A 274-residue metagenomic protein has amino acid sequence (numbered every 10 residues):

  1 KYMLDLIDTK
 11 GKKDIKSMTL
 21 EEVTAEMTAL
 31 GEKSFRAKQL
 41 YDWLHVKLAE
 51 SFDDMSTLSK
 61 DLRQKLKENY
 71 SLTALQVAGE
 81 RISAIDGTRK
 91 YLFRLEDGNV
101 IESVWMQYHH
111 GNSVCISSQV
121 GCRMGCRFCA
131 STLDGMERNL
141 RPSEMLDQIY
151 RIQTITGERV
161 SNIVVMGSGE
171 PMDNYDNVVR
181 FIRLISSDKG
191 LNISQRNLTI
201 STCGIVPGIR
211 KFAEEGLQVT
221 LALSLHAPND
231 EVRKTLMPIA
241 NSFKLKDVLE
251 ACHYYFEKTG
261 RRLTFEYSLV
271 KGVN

Functional and structural regions predicted by a protein language model:
Y2-N112: Flexible, acidic/Gly-rich N-terminal and inter-domain linker regions that tether and position cofactor-handling modules
A25, Q64, D147, R180-R183 (+1 more regions): Solvent-exposed alpha-helical segments within well-ordered globular domains of core cellular machineries
S83, S117-S118, S131, S201 (+1 more regions): Short linear Ser/Thr-Pro motifs
L95, V120-C122, L225-A227: Short, small-residue-rich loop/turn micro-motifs
Q107-E144: Canonical Radical SAM [4Fe-4S] cluster-binding loop centered on the CxxxCxxC motif and its immediate flanking residues
T132-N162: Conserved alpha-helical substructure of the radical SAM core
Q153-N162, G167-N274: Conserved AdoMet/S-adenosylmethionine-binding subsite of the radical SAM
